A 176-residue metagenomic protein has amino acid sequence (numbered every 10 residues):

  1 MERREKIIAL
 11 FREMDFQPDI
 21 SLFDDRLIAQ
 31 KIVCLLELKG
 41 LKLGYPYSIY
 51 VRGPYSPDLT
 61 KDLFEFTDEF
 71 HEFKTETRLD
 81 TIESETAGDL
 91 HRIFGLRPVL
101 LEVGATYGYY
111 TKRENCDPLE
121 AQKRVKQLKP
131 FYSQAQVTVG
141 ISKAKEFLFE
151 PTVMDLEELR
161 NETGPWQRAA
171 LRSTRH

Functional and structural regions predicted by a protein language model:
M1-H176: Domain-edge interaction signal
